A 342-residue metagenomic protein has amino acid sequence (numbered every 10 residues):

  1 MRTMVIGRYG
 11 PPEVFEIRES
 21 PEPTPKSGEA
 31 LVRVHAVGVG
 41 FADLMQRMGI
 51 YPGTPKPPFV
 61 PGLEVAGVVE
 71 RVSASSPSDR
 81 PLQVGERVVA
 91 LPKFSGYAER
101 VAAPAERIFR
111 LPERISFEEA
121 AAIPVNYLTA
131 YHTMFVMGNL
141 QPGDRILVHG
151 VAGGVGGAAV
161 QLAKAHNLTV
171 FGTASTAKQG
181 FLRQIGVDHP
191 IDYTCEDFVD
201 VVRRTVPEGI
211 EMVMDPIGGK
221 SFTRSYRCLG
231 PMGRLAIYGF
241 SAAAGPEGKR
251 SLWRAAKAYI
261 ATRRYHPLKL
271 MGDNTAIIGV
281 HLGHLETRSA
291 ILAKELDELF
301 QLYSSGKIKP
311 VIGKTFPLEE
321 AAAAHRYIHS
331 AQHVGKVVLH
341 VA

Functional and structural regions predicted by a protein language model:
P21-G38, I50-S95, P216: Glycine-rich beta-strand-centered segment in the early N-terminal region that forms part of a ligand/cofactor-binding
M45, P52, K56, L63 (+2 more regions): NAD(P)H dinucleotide-binding glycine-rich loop of Rossmann-like/cofactor-binding domains, especially the beta1-alpha1
P77-P81, V170-F181, T194, G219-S221 (+1 more regions): Short glycine/proline-centered loop/turn elements that form peptide/ligand docking sites
Y127-E196, D200-V201, M212: Mid-domain Rossmann-like dinucleotide-binding core that forms the NAD(H)/NADP(H) cofactor-binding site
I210-D215, G233: Short SAM/SAH-binding signature in class I
K220-K307: Glycine-rich phosphate-binding loop and adjacent beta-alpha segment of Rossmann(oid) nucleotide-cofactor-binding
E286-A342: C-terminal hydrophobic helical "lid"/dimerization subdomain of Rossmann-like NAD(P)H-dependent oxidoreductases
